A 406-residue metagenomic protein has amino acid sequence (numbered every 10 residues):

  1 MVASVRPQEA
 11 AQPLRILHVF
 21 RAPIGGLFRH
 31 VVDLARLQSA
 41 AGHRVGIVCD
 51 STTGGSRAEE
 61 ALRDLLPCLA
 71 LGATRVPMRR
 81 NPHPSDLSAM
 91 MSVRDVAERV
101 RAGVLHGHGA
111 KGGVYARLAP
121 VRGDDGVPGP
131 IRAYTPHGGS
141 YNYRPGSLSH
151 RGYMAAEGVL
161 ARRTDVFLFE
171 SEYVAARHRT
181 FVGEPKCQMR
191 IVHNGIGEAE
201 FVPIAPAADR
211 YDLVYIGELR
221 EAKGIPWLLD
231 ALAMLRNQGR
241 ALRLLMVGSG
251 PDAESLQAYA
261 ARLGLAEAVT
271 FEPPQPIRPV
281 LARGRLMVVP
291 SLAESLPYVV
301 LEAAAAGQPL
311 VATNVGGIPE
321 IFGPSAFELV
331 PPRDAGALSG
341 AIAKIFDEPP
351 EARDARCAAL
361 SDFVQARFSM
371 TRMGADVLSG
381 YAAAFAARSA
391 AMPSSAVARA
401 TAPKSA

Functional and structural regions predicted by a protein language model:
H18-S85, H178, I191: N-terminal strand-loop element at the rim of the active site of nucleotide-sugar-dependent glycosyltransferases
F28-R36, Y211-M234, G239-R240, P251-A258 (+1 more regions): A conserved mid-protein helix/loop that constitutes part of the nucleotide-sugar donor-binding site
S85-M91, P130-I131, Y141-R163, A176: Nucleotide-sugar donor phosphate/pyrophosphate-binding loop at the beta->alpha transition of glycosyltransferases
R162-Q188, I196: A short, active-site helix/loop in glycosyltransferases that binds the activated sugar's phosphate group
D252-S255, L265-P274, V280, L329: Active-site donor-binding acidic/aromatic loop of nucleotide-activated sugar and phosphosugar transferases involved
L292: Aromatic "clamp/platform" in nucleotide-sugar-dependent glycosyltransferases that forms part of the donor/acceptor
P309-A312: Short hydrophobic beta-strand element within catalytic cores of glycosyltransferases and related nucleotide-activated
P324-G336, K344-P350: Conserved acidic donor-binding segment of nucleotide-sugar-dependent glycosyltransferases
